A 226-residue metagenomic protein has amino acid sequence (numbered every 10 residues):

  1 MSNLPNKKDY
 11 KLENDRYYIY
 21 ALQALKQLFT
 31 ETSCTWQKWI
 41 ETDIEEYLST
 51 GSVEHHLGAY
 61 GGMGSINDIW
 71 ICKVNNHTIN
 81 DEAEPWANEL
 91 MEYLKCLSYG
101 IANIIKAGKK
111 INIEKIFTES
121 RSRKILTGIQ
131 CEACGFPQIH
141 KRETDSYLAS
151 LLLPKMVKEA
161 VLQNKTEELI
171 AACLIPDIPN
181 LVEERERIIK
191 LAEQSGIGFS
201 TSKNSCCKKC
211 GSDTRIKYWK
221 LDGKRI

Functional and structural regions predicted by a protein language model:
M1-D43, S98, A102, I125-I129: Short terminal alpha-helical segments
T50-P85: Short, charged early-sequence alpha-helical segments and their helix-coil boundaries
E114-K115, E168-A192: Short, charged low-complexity linear segments at domain edges
T118-L126, Q194-S202: Short, flexible, mixed-charge glycine/proline-rich loop motifs that serve as phosphate/nucleic-acid-contacting
C131-C134, C207-C210: Short cysteine-rich clusters marking metal-coordination/redox-active sites
F136-I139, D213-I216: Short functional micro-motifs and their immediate structural scaffolds
K141-T144, K217-L221: Short Cys/His-rich "knuckle" micro-motifs
S146-V157, C210, D222-I226: Short cysteine/histidine-rich metal-coordination sites, predominantly Zn2+-binding motifs
